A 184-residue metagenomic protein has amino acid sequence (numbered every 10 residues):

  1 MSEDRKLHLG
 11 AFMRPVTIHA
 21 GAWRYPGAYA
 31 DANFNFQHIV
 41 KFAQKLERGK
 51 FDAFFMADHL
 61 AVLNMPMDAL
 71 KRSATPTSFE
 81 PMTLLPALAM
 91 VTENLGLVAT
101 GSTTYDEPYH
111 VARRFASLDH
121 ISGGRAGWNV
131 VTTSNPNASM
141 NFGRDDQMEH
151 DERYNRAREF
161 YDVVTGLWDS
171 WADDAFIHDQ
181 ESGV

Functional and structural regions predicted by a protein language model:
M1-T92: N-terminal beta1-alpha1-beta2 module of alpha/beta enzyme domains
D4, F12-A32, T103-V184: Flexible, glycine-rich active-site loops centered on histidine and acidic residues that chelate a metal or position
F51-D58, L97-V98, G127-V131: Short beta-strand segments at enzyme active-site cores
T77-L85, L95-P108, M148-D151: Aromatic/His-enriched, Gly/Pro-containing loop or helix-boundary segments that lie immediately adjacent to catalytic
V91-N94, S122: Glycine-enriched alpha-helix->loop->beta-strand junction motifs that scaffold or abut catalytic
